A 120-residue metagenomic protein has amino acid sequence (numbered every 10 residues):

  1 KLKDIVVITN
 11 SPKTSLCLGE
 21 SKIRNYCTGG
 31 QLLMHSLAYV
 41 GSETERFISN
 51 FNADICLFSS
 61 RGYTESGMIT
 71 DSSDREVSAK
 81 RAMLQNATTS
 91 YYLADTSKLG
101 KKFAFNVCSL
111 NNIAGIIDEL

Functional and structural regions predicted by a protein language model:
K1: Glycine-rich N-terminal segment of FAD-binding domains in flavoprotein oxidoreductases, spanning the beta-loop-helix
D4-I5: EF-Ts-like protein-protein interaction surfaces
I8, K13-L120: Conserved phosphate- and dinucleotide-binding cores of soluble alpha/beta proteins, encompassing both enzyme active
